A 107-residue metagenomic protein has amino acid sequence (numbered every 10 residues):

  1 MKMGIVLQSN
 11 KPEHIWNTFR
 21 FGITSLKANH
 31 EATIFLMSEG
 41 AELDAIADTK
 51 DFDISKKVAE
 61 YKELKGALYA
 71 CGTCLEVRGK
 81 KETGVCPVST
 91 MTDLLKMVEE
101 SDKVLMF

Functional and structural regions predicted by a protein language model:
M3-W16, A41-T49: Short, glycine-rich nucleotide/cofactor-binding loops
H14-A28, I34: Histidine-anchored nucleotide/phosphate-binding helix
R20, T49-S55, P87-T90: Charged helix-capping and loop-helix junction motifs
G22, A32-S38, L68-G72: Short internal beta-strands
N29, K65, S101-D102: Short, well-ordered alpha-helix to beta-strand connector turns
E39-L43, L75-E76: Short active-site-proximal "capping" loops at secondary-structure junctions
K50-V77: A glycine-rich helix N-cap at a beta->alpha junction
E76-F107: C-terminal structural segments of small proteins and small subunits
